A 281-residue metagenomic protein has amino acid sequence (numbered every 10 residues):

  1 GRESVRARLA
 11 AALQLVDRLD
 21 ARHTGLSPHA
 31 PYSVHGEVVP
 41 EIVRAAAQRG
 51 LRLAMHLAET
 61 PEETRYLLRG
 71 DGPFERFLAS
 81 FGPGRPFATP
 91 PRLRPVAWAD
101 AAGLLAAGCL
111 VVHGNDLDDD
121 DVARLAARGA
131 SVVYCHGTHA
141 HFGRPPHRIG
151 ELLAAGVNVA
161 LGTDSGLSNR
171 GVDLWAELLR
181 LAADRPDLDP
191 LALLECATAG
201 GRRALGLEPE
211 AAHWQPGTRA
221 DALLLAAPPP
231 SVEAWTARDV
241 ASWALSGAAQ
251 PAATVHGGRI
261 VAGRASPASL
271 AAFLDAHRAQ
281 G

Functional and structural regions predicted by a protein language model:
G1-G108: Metal-coordinating catalytic core of metallo-dependent amide/deamination hydrolases
R2-R6, G36-P40, V122, G143-P146 (+2 more regions): Conserved strand-to-helix beginnings and helix N-cap segments that scaffold or border functional pockets
H23-G25, R52-L53, G108-L110, A130-V132 (+3 more regions): Structural motif
L26, H56, V111, L125 (+8 more regions): Divalent metal-coordination and catalytic microenvironments
G36, L93-V96, D118-D119, G143-P146 (+4 more regions): Structural motif corresponding to alpha-helix initiation and N-cap regions
A58-V172, A176-R180: Active-site neighborhoods of metal-dependent hydrolases
A101-L105, P145-P229, L245-S246: His/Asp/Glu-enriched, well-ordered alpha-helical/loop segment that forms or immediately abuts the divalent-metal
R219-L274: C-terminal cap of metal-dependent C-N hydrolases
